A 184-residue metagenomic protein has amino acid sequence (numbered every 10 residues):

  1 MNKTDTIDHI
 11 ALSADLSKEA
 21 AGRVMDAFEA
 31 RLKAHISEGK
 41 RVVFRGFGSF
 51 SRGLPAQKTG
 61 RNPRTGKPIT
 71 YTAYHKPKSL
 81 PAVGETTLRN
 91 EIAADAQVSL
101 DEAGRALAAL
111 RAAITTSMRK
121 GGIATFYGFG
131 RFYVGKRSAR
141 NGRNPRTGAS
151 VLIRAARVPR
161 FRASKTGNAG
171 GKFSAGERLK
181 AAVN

Functional and structural regions predicted by a protein language model:
M1-N184: Strongly charged
